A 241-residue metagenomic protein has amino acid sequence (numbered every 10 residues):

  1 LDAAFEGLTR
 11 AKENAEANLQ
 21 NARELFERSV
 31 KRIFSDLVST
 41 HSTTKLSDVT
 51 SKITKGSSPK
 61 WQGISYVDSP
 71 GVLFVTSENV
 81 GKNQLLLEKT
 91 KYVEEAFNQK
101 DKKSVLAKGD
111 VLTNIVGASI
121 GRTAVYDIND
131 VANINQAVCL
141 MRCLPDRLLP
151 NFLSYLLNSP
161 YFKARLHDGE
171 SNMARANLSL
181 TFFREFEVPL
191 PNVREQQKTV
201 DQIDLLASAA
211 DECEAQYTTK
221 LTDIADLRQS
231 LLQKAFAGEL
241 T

Functional and structural regions predicted by a protein language model:
A3-E6, R10, N14-S58, E185-Q197 (+3 more regions): Non-catalytic DNA-recognition/assembly elements of restriction-modification systems
S47-I64, E78-K108: Sequence-specific dsDNA recognition surfaces
P59-K60, G81-Y92, V111-N135, N151-Y155 (+1 more regions): Short, ligand-facing micro-motifs at secondary-structure edges
S65, I115-V116, V131-C139, L148-N151 (+1 more regions): A short glycine-rich beta-alpha junction/loop motif
L73-T76, L112-N114: Short hydrophobic-aromatic micro-motifs
Q136, K163, R175, Q196-Q197 (+2 more regions): Glutamine-centric residue-chemistry signal
L153, L157, Q196-T199: Interdomain signal-transducing alpha-helices
